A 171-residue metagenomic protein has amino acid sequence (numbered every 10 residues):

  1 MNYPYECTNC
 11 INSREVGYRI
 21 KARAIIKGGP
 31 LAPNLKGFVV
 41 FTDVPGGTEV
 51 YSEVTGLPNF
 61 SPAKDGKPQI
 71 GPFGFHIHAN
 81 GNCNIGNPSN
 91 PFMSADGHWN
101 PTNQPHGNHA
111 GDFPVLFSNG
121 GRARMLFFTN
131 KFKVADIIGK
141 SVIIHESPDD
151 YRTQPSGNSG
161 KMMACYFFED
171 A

Functional and structural regions predicted by a protein language model:
M1-A171: N-terminal leader/targeting pre-sequences
